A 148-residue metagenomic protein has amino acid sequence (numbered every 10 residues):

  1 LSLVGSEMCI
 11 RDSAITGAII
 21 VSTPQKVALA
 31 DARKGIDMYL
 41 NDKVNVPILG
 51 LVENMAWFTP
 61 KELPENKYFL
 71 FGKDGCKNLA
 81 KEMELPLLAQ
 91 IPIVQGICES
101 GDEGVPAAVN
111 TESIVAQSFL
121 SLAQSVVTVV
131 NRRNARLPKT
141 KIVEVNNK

Functional and structural regions predicted by a protein language model:
L1, D37, N78: Surface-exposed charge patches
L1-G5, C9-I10: Single conserved hydrophobic/aromatic residue that forms the stacking wall/gate of nucleotide- or nucleobase-binding
S2, A28, V115: Short, conserved glycine- and acidic-residue-centered signature motifs in active-site or ligand-binding loops
S6-E7, R33-I36, L40-K43: Alpha-helical transmembrane segments of multi-pass membrane transport proteins
R11-A14, S100: Short, flexible turn/loop "capping" segments at secondary-structure junctions
A14-G35: Conserved Switch II/interswitch segment of TRAFAC-class P-loop GTPases
L40-K148: C-terminal lobe/tail of nucleotide-utilizing enzymes
